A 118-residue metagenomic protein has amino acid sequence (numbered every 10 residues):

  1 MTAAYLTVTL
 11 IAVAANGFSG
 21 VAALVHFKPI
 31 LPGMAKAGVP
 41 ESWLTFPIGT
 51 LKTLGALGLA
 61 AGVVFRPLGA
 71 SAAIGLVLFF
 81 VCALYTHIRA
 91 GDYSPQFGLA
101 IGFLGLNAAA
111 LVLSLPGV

Functional and structural regions predicted by a protein language model:
M1-V118: Membrane-interface extramembranous regions
